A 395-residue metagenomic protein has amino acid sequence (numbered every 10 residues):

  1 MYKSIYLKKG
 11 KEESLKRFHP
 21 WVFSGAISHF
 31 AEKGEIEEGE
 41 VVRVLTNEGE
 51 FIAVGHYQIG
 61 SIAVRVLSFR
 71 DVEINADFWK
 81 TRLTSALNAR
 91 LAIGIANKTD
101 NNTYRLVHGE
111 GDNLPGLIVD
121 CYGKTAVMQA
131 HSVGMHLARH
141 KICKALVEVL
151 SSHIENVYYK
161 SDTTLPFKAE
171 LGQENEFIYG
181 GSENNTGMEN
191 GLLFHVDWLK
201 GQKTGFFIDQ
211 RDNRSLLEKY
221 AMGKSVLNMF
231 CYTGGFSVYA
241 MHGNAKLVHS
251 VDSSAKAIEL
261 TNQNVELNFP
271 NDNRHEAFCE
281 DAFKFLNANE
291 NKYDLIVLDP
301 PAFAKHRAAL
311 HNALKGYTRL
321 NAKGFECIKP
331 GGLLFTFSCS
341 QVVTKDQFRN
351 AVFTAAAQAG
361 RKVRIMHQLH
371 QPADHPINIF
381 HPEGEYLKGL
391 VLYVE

Functional and structural regions predicted by a protein language model:
M1-C121: Non-catalytic accessory regions of SAM-dependent methyltransferases
V107-D120, H136-F207, S215: Non-catalytic substrate-recognition/targeting regions of SAM-dependent transferases
G223-Y232: Conserved class I S-adenosyl-L-methionine
T233-A245: Conserved SAM-binding loop of SAM-dependent methyltransferases across substrates and taxa, primarily the Class I
L247-D252: Conserved SAM-binding motif I beta-strand of class I
S254-V297: S-adenosyl-L-methionine
Y293-K323: Mobile active-site "lid"/loop adjacent to the S-adenosyl-L-methionine
L333-E395: C-terminal catalytic and target-recognition region of SAM-dependent MTase-like enzymes, primarily methyltransferases
